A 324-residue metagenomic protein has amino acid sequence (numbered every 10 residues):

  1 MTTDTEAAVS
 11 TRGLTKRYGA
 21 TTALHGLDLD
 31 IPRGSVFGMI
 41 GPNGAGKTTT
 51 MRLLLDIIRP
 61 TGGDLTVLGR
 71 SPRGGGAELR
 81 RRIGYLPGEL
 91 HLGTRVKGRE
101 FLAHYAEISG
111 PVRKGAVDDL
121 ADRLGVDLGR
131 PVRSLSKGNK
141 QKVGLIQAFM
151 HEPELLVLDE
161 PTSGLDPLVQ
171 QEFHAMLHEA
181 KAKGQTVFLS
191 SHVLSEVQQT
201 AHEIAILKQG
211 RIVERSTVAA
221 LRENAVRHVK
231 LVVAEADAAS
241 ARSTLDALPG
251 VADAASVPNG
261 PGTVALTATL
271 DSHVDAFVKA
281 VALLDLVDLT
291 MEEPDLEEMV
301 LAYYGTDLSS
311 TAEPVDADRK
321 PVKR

Functional and structural regions predicted by a protein language model:
T2-T3, T269-R324: C-terminal coupling/interaction segments
E6-T11, K16-K208, I212-E214: ABC transporter nucleotide-binding domains
G74, V112, S195, V213 (+3 more regions): Short alpha-helical
P153, P249-A252, S272, L284: Structural motif
F173-T269: ABC transporter nucleotide-binding domain
